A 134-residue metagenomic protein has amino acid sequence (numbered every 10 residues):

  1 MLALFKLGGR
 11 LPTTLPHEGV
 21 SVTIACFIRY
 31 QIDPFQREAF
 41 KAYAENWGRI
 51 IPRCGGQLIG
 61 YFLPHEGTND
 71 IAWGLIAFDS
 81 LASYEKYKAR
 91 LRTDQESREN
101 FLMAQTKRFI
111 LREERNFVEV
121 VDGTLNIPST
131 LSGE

Functional and structural regions predicted by a protein language model:
L2, L7-G9, A77-Q95, G123-P128 (+1 more regions): Glyoxalase I/VOC metalloenzyme domain signal
F5-L7, L15-S21, Q57-W73, E99-E134: Glycine-rich beta-strand-turn "strand-cap" elements at beta-sheet edges
P16, S21-I32: N-terminal beta-strand motif that seeds the catalytic metal site of vicinal oxygen chelate
I24-R29, F40, I51, A72-F78: Short, structured motif recognition centered on aromatic/hydrophobic residues
I32-A42: Short, surface-exposed ligand-recognition loops at beta-strand->loop->(often short) alpha-helix junctions that present
D33-F35, E66, D79-L81, V120: Short coil/turn motifs at secondary-structure junctions
A42-I59, A77-N116: An amphipathic, aromatic/His-enriched active-site/gating alpha helix that lines ligand/cofactor pockets
